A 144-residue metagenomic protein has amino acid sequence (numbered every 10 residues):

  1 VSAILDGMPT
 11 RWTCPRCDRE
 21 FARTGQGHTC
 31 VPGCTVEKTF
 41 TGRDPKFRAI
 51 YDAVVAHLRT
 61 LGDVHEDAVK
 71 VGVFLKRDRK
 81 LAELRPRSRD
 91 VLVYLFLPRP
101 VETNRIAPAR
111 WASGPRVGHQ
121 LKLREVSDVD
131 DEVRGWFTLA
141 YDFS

Functional and structural regions predicted by a protein language model:
V1-S144: Charge-dense, helix-prone N-terminal extensions
